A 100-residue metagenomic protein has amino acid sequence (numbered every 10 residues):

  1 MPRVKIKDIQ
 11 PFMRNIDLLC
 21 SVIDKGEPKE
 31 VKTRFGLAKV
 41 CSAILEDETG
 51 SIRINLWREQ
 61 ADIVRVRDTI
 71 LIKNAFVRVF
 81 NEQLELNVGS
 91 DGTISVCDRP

Functional and structural regions predicted by a protein language model:
M1-P100: Single-stranded nucleic acid-binding proteins centered on OB/S1-type folds and their adjacent low-complexity
